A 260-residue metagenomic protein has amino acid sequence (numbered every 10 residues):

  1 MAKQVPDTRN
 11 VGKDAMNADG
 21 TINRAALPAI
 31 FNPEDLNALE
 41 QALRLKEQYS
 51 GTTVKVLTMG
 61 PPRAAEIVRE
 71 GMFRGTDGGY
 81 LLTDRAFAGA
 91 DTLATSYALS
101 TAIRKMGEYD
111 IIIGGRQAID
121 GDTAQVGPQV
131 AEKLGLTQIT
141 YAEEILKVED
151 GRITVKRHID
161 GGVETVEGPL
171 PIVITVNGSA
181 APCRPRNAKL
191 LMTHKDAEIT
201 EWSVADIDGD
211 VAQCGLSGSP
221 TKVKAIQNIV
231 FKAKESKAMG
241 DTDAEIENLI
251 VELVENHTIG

Functional and structural regions predicted by a protein language model:
M1-G260: N-terminal glycine-rich FAD/FM-binding segment characteristic of electron-transfer flavoproteins
